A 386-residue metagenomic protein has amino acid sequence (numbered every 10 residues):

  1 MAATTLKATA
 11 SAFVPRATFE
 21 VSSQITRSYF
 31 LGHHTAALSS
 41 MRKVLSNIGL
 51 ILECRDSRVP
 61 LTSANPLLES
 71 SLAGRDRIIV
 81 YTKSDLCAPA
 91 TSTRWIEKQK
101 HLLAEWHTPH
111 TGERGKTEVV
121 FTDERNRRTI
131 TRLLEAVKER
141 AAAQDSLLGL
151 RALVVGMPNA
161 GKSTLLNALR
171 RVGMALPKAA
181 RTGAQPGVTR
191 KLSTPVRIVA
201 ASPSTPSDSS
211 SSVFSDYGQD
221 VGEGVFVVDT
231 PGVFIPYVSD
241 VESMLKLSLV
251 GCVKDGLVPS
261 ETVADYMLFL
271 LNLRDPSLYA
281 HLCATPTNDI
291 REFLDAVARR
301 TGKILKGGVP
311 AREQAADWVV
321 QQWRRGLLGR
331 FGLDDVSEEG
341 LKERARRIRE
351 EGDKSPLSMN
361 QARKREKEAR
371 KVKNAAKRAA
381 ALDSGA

Functional and structural regions predicted by a protein language model:
A3-L50, R58-V59, A64, S71-I78 (+2 more regions): Helix-rich effector regions associated with P-loop NTPase G domains
E53: Non-catalytic nucleic-acid substrate-recognition regions in nucleic-acid-modifying enzymes
D56-V59, Q99: Primarily NTPase-proximal linker/entry elements flanking Walker-type ATP/GTP-binding cores
T62-P66, S92-T93: Conserved strand-to-helix beginnings and helix N-cap segments that scaffold or border functional pockets
I78, S84-P158, A168-G183, G302-K303 (+1 more regions): Canonical P-loop GTPase G-domain recognition
K162: Conserved lysine of the Walker
L165: Hydrophobic positions on the alpha1 helix immediately C-terminal to the Walker A/P-loop
